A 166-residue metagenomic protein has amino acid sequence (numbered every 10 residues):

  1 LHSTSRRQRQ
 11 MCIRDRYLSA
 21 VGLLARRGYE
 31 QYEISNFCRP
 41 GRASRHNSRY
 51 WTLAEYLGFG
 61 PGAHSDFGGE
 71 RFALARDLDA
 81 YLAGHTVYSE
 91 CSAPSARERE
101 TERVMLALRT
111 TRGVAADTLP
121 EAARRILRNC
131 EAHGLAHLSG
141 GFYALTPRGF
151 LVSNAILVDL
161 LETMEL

Functional and structural regions predicted by a protein language model:
L1-I13: Single conserved hydrophobic/aromatic residue that forms the stacking wall/gate of nucleotide- or nucleobase-binding
Q10, R14-F72: A C-terminal junction/extension of Radical SAM enzymes
A20-L24, C130, I156: Hydrophobic alpha-helical packing residues
E30-I34, V87-C91, H137-L138: Short secondary-structure junctions
S48-E131: Hydrophobic, secondary-structure "cap" segments at the distal end of domains
E131-G141: A short, conserved structural fragment
F142-T146: Minor-groove-contacting beta-hairpin "wing" of winged helix-turn-helix DNA-binding domains
R148-L166: Short, amphipathic alpha-helical interaction segments positioned at domain boundaries
